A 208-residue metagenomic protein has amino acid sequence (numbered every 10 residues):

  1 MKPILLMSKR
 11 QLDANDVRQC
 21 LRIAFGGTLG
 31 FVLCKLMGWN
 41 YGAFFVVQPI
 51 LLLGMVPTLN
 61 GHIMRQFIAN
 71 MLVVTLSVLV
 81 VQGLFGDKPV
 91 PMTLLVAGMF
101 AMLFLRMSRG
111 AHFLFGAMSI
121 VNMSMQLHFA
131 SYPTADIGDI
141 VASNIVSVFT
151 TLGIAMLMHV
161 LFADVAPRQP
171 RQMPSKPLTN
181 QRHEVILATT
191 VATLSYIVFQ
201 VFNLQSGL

Functional and structural regions predicted by a protein language model:
M1-L208: A transmembrane helix-and-boundary motif of multi-pass membrane transporters/channels
